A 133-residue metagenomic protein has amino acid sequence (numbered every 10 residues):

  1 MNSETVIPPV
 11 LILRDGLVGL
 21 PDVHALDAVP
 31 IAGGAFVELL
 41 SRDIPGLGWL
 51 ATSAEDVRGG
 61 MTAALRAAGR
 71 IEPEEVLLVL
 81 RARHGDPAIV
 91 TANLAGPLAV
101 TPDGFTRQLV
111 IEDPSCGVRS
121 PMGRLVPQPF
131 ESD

Functional and structural regions predicted by a protein language model:
M1-G60, E74-D133: Long, compositionally biased stretches
G60-A68: Short beta-strand-centered segments at strand-helix junctions
